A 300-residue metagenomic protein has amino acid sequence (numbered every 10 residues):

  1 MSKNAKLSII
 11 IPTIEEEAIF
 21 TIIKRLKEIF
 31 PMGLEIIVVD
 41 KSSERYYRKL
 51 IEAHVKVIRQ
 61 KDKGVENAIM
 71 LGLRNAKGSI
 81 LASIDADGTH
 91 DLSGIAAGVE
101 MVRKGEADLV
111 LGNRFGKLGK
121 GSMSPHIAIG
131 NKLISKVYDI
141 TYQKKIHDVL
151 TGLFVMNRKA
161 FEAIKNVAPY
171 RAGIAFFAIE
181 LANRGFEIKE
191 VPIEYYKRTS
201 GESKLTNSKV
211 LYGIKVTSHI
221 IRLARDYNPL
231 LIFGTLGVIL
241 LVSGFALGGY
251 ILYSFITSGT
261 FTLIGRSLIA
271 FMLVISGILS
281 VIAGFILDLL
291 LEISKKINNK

Functional and structural regions predicted by a protein language model:
S2-N4, I11-P12, E17-A18, A172 (+1 more regions): Hydrophobic helical membrane-anchoring modules
K6-S8, E35: Cell-envelope/extracellular polymer assembly enzymes that use nucleotide-activated donors
E15-I29: Short, well-formed alpha-helical segments that are part of the catalytic scaffolds of diverse glycosyltransferases
E16, D40-Y47, G88: A conserved acidic beta->alpha catalytic loop
E52-I58: Active-site regions of enzymes building and remodeling cell-envelope glycoconjugates
K61, N67-N75, S93-A175, R198-I214: Acceptor/aglycone-binding surface of glycosyltransferases and processive sugar-polymer synthases
L81: Short aromatic/hydrophobic "clamp" motif used to bind/position activated sugar donors
I84-A86: Catalytic metal- and UDP-sugar-binding loop of GT-A-like glycosyltransferases, i.e., residues flanking the conserved
